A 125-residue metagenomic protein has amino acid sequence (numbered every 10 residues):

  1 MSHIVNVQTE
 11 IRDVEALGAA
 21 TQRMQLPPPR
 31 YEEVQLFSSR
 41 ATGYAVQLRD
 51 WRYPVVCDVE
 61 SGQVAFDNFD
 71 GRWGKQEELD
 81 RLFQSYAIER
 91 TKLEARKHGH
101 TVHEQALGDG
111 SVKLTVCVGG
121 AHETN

Functional and structural regions predicted by a protein language model:
M1-N125: Interaction-mediating elements
